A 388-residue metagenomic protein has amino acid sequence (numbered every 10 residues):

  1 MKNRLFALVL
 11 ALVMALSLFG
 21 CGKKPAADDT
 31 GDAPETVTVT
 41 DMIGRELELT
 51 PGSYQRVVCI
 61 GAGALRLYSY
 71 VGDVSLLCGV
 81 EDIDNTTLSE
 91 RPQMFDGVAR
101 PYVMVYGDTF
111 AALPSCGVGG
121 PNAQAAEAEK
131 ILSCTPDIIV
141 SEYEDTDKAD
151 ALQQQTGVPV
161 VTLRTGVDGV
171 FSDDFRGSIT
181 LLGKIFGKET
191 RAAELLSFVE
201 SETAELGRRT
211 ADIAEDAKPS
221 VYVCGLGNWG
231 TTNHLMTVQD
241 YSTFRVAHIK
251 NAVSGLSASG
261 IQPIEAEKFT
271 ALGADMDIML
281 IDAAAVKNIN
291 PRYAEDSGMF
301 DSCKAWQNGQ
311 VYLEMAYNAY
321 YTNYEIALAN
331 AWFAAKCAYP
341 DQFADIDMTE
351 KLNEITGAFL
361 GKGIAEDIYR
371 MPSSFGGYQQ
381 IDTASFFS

Functional and structural regions predicted by a protein language model:
K2-K24: Sec-dependent N-terminal signal peptides of Gram-positive bacterial secreted proteins and lipoproteins
C21-L67, T190-V223, Q342-S388: Bacterial Sec-exported substrate-binding components of ABC uptake systems
M42-G44, L113-E127, S257-E267: Short helix-initiation/N-cap motifs at beta->coil->alpha
L65-K130, I138, Y143, A252: A short, structured surface patch at a secondary-structure boundary
E81-D84, K148-E189, V286-A344, M348-T349: Charged, glycine-enriched surface loops/patches that mediate electrostatic binding to polyanionic ligands
N85-Q93, N122, D145-A151, L163-L181 (+1 more regions): Extracytoplasmic ligand-binding site segments that recognize negatively charged/polar headgroups
Q124-P136, I264-D275: Short helices/loops that flank or line small-molecule/ion binding pockets
N233-I261: Alpha-helical, coiled-coil/dimerization segments enriched in small aliphatic residues
